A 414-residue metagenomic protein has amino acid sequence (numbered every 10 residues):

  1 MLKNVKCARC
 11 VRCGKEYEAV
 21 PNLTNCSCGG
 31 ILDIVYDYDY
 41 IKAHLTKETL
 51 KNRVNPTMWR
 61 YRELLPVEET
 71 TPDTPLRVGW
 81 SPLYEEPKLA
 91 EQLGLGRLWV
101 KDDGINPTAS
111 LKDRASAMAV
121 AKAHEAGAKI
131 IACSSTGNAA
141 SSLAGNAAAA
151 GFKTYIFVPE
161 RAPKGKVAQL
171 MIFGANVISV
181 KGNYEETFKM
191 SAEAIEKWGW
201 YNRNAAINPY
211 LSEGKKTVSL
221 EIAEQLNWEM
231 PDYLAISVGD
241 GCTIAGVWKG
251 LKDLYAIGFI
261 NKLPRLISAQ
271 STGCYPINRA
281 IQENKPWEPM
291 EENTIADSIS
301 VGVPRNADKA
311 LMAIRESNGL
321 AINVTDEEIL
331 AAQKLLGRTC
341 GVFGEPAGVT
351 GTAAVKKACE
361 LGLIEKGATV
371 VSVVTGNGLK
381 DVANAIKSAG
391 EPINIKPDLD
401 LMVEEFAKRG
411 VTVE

Functional and structural regions predicted by a protein language model:
M1-E414: PLP-dependent amino-acid enzyme catalytic core
